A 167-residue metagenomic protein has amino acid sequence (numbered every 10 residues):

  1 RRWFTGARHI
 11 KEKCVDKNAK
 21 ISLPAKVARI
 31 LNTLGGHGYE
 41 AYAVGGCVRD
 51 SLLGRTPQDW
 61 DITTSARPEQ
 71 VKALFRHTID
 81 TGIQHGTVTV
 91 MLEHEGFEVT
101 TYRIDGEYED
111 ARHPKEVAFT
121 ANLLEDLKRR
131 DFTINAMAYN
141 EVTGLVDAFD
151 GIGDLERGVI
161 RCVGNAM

Functional and structural regions predicted by a protein language model:
R2-M167: Catalytic cores of the polymerase beta-like nucleotidyltransferase superfamily and closely associated nucleotide
